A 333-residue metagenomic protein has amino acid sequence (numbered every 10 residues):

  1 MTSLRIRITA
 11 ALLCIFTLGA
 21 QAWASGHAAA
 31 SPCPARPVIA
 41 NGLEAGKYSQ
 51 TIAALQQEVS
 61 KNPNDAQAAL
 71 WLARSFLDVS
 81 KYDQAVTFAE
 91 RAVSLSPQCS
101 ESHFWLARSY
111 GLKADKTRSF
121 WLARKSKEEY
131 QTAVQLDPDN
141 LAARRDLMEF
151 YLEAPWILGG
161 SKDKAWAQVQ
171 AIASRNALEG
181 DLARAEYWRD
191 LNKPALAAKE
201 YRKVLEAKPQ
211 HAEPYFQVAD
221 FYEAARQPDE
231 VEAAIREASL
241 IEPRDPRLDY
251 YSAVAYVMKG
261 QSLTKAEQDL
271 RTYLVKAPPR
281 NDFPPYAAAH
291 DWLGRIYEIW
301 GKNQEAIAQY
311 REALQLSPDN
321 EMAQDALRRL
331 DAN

Functional and structural regions predicted by a protein language model:
W23-R74, D78-S80, T87, E101: N-terminal leader/linker segments that initiate helical-solenoid repeat arrays
P32, A66-Q67, S100-E101, L141-A142 (+5 more regions): Helix-start (N-cap) detector for alpha-helical repeat units in TPR-like alpha-solenoids, especially tetratricopeptide
A40, R74, R108, D115 (+7 more regions): Residue-level recognition of tetratricopeptide repeat
A45, V79, K113, F120 (+6 more regions): Structural motif corresponding to the intra-repeat A-B loop/turn of tetratricopeptide repeats
K61, L95, L136, I172-R175 (+4 more regions): Structural marker of alpha-solenoid helical repeat scaffolds
P63, P97, F104, W121 (+6 more regions): Residue signature of alpha-solenoid helical repeat architecture, marking inter-repeat boundaries and helix-start
